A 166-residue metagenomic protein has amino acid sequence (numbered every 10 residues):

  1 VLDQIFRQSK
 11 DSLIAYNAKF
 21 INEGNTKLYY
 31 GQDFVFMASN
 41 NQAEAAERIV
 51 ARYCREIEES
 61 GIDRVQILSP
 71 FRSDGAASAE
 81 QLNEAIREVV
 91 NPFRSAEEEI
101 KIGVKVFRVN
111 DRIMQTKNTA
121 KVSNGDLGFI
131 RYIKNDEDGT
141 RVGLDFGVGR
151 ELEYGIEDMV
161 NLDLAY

Functional and structural regions predicted by a protein language model:
V1-A120, R131: Conserved helicase motor core of P-loop NTPases
D63, D111-Y166: Conserved helicase C-terminal RecA-like lobe
